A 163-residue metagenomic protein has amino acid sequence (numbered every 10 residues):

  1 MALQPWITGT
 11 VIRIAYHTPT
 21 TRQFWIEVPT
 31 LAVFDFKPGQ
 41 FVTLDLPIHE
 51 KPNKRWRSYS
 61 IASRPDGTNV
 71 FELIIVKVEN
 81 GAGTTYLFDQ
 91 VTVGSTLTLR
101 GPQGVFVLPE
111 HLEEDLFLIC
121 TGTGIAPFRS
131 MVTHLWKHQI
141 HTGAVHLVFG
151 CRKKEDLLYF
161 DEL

Functional and structural regions predicted by a protein language model:
A2-P5, K51, N80-L163: FNR/FR-type flavoprotein reductase catalytic core
A2-V93, C151-R152: Ferredoxin-reductase
